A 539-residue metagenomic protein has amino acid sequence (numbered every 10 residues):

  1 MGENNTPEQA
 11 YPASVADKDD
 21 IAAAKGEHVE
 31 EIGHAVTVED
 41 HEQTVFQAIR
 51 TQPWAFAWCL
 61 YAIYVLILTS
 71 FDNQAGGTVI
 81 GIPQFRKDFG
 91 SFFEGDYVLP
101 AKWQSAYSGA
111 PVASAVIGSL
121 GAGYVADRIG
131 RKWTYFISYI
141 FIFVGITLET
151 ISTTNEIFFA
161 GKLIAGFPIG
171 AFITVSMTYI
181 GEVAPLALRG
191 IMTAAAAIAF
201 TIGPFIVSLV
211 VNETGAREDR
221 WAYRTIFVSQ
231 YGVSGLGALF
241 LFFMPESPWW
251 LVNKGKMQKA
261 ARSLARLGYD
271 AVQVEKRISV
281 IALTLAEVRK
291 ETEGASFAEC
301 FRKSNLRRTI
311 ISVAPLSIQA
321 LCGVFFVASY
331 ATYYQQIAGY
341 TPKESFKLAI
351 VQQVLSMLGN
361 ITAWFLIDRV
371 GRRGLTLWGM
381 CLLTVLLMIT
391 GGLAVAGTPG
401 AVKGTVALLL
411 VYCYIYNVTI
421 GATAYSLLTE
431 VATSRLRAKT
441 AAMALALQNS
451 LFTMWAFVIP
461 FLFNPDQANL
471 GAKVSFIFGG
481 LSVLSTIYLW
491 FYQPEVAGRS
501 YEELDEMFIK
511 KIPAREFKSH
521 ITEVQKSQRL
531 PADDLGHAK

Functional and structural regions predicted by a protein language model:
G2-Y269, A286-K539: Alpha-helical transmembrane bundle of multi-pass membrane proteins
A271-A286: Short, well-structured alpha-helical segments
